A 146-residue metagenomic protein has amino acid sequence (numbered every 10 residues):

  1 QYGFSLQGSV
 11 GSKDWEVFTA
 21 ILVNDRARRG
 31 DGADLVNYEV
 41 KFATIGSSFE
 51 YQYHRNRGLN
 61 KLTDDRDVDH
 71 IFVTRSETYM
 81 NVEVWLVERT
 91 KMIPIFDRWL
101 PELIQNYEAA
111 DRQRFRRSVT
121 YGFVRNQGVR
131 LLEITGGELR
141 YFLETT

Functional and structural regions predicted by a protein language model:
Q1-N37, F42-T146: Nucleic-acid endonuclease domains
